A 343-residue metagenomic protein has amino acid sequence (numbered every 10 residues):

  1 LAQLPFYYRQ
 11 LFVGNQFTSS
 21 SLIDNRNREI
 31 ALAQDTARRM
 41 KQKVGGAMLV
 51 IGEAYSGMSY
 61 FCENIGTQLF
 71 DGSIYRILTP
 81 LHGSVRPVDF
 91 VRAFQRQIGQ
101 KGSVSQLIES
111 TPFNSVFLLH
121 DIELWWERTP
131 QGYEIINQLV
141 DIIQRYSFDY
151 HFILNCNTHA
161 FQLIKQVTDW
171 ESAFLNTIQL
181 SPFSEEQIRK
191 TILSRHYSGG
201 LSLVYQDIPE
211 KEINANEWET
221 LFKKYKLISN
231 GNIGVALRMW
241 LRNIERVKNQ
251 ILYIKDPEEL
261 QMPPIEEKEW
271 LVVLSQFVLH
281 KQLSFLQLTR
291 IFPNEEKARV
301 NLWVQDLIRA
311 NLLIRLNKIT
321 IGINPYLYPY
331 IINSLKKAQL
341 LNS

Functional and structural regions predicted by a protein language model:
L1-M40, L341-S343: A short, basic N-terminal segment
Q42-N64: Walker A/P-loop nucleotide-binding motif
Q68-Q97: AAA+/P-loop NTPase substrate/partner-engagement loops
L107-E171: Conserved Walker B catalytic segment
I178-W218, I228: Conserved small helical "lid"/interfacial subdomain of P-loop NTPases
K223, L237-R299: Winged-helix-like regulatory helical subdomains adjacent to P-loop NTPase cores
P293-A310, R315: Short amphipathic alpha-helical interaction segments
L327-S343: Short, amphipathic alpha-helical interaction segments positioned at domain boundaries
